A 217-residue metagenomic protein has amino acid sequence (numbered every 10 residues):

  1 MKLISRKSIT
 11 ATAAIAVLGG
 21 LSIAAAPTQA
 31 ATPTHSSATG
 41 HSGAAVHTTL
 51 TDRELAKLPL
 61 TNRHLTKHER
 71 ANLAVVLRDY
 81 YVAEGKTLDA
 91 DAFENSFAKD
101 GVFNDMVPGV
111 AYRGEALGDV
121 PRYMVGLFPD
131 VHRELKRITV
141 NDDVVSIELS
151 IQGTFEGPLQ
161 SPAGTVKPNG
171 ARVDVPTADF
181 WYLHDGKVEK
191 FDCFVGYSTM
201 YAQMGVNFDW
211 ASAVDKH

Functional and structural regions predicted by a protein language model:
M1-A31: Secretory targeting and sorting signals
T32-D91, N95, K99, V214-H217: Short, low-complexity N-terminal intrinsically disordered segments enriched in polar/charged residues
T49, R172-N207: Short beta-strand edge/turn micro-motifs at domain boundaries
D52, S146-E148, A178-F180: Conserved hydrophobic/aromatic beta-strand scaffold that supports enzyme active sites
A90-L149, T154-F155: A solvent-exposed, acidic/Ser-Thr-rich amphipathic alpha-helical stretch
G157-N169: Short, surface-exposed loop/helix-turn segments at secondary-structure junctions that function as lids/hinges flanking
